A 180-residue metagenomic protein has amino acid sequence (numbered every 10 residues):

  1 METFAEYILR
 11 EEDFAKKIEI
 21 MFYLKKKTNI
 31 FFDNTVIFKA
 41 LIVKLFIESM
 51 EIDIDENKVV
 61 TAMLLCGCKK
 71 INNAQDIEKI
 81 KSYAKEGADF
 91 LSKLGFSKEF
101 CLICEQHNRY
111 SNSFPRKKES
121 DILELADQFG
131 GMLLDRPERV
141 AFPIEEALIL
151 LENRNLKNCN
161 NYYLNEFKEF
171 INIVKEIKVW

Functional and structural regions predicted by a protein language model:
M1-A84, V179: Acidic/His-rich, divalent-metal-binding segments that scaffold phosphate/diphosphate chemistry
F32-V36, F90, K118: Amphipathic alpha-helix face/heptad-repeat signature
L45-S49, F90, R154: A generic secondary-structure signal
V59, M63, L91-L125, G130 (+1 more regions): Histidine/acidic-rich helix-loop-helix segments that form or flank divalent-metal centers in metalloenzyme catalytic
K70-N72, G131-L134: Short small-residue beta-strand/loop micro-motif enriched in glycine and branched aliphatics
G87: Alpha-helical segment that forms one wall of the substrate-binding/catalytic cleft in peptidoglycan-active domains
